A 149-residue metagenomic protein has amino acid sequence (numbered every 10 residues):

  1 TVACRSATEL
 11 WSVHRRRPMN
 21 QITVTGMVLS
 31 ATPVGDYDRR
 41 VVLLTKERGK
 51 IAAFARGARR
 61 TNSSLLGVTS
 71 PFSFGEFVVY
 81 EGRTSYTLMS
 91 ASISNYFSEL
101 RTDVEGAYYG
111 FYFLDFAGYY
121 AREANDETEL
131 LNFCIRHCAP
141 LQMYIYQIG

Functional and structural regions predicted by a protein language model:
A7-S12: N-terminal polybasic/positive-inside topogenic patches
V13-G149: Non-catalytic alpha-helical scaffolds and adjoining flexible linkers that form interface surfaces for assembly
